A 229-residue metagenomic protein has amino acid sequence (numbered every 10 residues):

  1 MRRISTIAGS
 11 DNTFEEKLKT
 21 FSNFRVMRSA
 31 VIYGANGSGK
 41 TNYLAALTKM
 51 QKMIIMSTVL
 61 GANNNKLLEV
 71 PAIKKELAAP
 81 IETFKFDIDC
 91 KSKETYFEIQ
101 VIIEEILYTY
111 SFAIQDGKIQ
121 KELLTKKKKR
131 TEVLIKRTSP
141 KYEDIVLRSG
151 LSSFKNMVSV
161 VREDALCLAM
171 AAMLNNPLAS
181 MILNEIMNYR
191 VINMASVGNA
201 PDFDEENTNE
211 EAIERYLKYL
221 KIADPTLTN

Functional and structural regions predicted by a protein language model:
M1-I55: Pre-Walker A-like glycine/lysine-rich segment at the N-terminus of P-loop NTPase domains
I4, F97-I99, E122: Well-ordered beta-strand positions enriched in small/hydrophobic/aromatic, beta-favoring residues
R28-A30, F97, Y110: Residue-level detector of short, conserved catalytic/binding motifs and their immediate flanks
L47-G61, D224-L227: A generic secondary-structure signal for well-formed alpha-helical elements
M53-D89: Flexible phosphate/Mg2+-sensing switch loops adjacent to catalytic phosphate-binding sites
T83-S92, Y110-D116: Short linear motifs in intrinsically disordered
I88-L107: Conserved amphipathic alpha-helical "coupling/scaffold" segments that transmit conformational changes between domains
I103-N229: Electropositive, glycine-dotted interaction segments that contact anionic polymers or phosphate-rich ligands
